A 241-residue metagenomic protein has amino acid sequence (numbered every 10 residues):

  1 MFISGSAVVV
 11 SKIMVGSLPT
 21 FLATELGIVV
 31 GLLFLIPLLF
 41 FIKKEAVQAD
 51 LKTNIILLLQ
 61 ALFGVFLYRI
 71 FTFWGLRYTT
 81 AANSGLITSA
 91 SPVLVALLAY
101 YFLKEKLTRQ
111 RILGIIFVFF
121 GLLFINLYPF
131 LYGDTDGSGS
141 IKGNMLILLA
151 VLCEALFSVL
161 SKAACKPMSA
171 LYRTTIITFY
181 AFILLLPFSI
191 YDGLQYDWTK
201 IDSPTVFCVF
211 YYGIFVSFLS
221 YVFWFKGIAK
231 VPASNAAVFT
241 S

Functional and structural regions predicted by a protein language model:
M1-I28, T135-A163, L184-P187: Glycine-/small-residue-enriched transmembrane alpha-helix faces in small-molecule transporters and effluxers
I3-V8, I36-T88, F124, G213-V231: Specific transmembrane alpha-helical segments of multi-pass solute transporters/efflux pumps, especially DMT/EamA
A7, V30-F34, I87-Y101, I116-F117 (+4 more regions): Alpha-helical transmembrane segments of compact multi-pass small-molecule transporters, enriched in specific families
V9-T20, A46-V47, W74-R77, N126-S140 (+1 more regions): Membrane-interface helix termini and inter-helical loops of multi-pass transporters
S17-L67, L94-V95, C153-L160, T174-G193 (+2 more regions): Transmembrane alpha-helices of multi-pass small-molecule transport proteins
T24-L26, R69, N83-A90, L160-I183 (+1 more regions): Helix-helix packing/entry segments at the starts of transmembrane helices
L35, L107-P129, L185, S241: Hydrophobic transmembrane alpha-helices of multi-pass small-molecule transport proteins
D50-L59, L107-F120, M168-T178: Cytoplasmic-side transmembrane-helix entry/capping segments in multi-pass membrane proteins
